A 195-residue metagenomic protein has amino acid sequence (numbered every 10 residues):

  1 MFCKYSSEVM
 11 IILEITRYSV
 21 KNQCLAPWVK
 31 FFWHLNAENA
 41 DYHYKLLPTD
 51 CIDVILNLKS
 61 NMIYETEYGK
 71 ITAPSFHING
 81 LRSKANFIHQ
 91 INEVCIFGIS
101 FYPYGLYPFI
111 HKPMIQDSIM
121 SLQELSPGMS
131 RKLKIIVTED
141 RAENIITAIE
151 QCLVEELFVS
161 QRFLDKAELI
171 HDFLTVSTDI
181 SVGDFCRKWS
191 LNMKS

Functional and structural regions predicted by a protein language model:
F2-M193: Alpha-helical bundle regulatory/interaction domains
